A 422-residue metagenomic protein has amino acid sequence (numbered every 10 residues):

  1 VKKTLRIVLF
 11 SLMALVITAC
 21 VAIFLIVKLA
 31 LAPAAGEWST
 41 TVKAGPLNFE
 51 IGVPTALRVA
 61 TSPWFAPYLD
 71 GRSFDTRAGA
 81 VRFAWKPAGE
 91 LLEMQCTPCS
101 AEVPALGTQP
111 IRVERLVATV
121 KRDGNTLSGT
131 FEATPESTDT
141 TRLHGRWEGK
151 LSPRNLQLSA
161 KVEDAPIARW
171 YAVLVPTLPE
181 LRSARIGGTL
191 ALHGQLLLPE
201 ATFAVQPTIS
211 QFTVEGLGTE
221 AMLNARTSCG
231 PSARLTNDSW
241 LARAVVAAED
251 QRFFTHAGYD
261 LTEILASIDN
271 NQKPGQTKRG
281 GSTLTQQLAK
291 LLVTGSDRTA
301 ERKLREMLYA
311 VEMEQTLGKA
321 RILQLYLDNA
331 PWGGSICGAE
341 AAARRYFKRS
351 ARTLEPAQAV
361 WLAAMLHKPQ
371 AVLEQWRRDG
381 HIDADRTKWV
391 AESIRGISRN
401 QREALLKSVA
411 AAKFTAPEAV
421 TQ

Functional and structural regions predicted by a protein language model:
K2-Q422: Juxtamembrane regions of bacterial inner-membrane/periplasmic proteins, predominantly the peptidoglycan biogenesis
